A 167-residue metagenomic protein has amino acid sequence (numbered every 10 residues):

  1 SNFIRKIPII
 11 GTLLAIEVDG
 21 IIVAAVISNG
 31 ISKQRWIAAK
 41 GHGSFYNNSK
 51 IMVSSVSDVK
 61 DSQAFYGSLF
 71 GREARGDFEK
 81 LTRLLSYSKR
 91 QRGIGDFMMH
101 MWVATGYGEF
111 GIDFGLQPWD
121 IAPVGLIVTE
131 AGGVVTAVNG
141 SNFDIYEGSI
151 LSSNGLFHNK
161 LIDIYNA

Functional and structural regions predicted by a protein language model:
S1-F45: DPxDG-like acidic metal-binding loop motif
F3, A24, I37, K50-V53 (+2 more regions): A sequence-level detector of short linear motifs
L13-E17, I51-V56: A generic local secondary-structure boundary/capping motif
G43-N47, A64-Y66: Hydrophobic/proline-rich hinge and linker segments of small-molecule sensing/allosteric domains, predominantly
M52-A167: An extended, acidic
